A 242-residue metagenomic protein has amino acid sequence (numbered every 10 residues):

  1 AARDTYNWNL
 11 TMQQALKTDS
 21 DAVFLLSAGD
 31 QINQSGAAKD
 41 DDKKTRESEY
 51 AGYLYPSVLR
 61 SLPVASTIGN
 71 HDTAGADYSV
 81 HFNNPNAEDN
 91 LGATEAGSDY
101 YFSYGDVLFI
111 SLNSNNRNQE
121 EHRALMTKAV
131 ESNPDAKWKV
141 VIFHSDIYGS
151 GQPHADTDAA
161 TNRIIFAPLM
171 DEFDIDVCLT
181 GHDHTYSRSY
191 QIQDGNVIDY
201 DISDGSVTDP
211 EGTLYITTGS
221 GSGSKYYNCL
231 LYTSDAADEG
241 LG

Functional and structural regions predicted by a protein language model:
A1-E120, K137-W138, S145-H154, V177 (+1 more regions): Active-site neighborhood of divalent metal-dependent phosphoester/pyrophosphate hydrolases
A15-L16, V130, M170: Short hydrophobic patches on amphipathic alpha-helices that form coiled-coil/helix-mediated interaction surfaces
T94, R117-E131, T161-N162: A Trp-anchored, charged/polar loop motif used as the substrate-binding/catalytic surface of acyl/ester-handling
N133-D135: Glycine-rich phosphate/diphosphate-binding loops that line cofactor/substrate pockets in enzymes
H154-T161: Flexible gly/pro/ser-rich segments immediately N-terminal to CXXCH heme-c attachment motifs in exported/periplasmic
N162-E172: Active-site neighborhood of glycoside hydrolase catalytic domains
Y232-A237: Conserved small/polar residues in nucleotide/adenosyl-binding loops
G240-L241: N-terminal low-complexity segments that are often proline-rich with Ser/Thr-Pro
